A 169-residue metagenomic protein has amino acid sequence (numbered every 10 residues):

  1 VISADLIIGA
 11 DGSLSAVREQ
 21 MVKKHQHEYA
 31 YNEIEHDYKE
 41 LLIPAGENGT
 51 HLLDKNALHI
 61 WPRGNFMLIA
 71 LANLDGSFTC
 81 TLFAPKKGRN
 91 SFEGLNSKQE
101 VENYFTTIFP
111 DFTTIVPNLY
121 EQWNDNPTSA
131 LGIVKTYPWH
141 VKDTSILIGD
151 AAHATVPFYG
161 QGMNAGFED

Functional and structural regions predicted by a protein language model:
S3-L131, K135-H140: Conserved FAD-binding catalytic core of PHBH/FMO-like flavoproteins
L41, P127-D169: Conserved mid-domain beta->alpha element of the FAD-binding
